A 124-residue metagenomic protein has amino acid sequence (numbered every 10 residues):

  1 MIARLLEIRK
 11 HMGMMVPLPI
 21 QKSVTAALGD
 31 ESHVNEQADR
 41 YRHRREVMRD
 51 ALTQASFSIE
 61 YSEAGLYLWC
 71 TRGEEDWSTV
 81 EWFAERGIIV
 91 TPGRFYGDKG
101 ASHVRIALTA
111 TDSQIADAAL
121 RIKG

Functional and structural regions predicted by a protein language model:
M1-G124: PLP-dependent class I/II
